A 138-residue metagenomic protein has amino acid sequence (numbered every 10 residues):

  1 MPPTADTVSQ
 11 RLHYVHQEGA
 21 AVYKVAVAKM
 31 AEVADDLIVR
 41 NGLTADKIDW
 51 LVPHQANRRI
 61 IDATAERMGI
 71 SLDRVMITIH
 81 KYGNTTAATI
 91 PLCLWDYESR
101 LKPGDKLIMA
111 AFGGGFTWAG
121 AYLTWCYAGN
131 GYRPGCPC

Functional and structural regions predicted by a protein language model:
M1-T78, G129-C138: Hydrophobic pocket-lining "lid/loop/helix" segments that shape and contact the acyl-thioester
V27, A87-P91, G120: Conserved strand-to-helix beginnings and helix N-cap segments that scaffold or border functional pockets
G42, T86, A111: Conserved functional loop/turn residues at catalytic and ligand-binding sites
N57-R59, Y82-N84, G115-F116: Short Gly/Pro-enriched loop/turn and capping motifs at secondary-structure junctions
D62, P91-L94: Generic transmembrane alpha-helix signature in multi-pass membrane proteins, especially transporters/channels
T78-I90: Active-site-adjacent helical/loop segments in soluble small-molecule enzymes
C93-C138: Conserved beta-strand-centric core segments of catalytic alpha/beta enzyme folds
